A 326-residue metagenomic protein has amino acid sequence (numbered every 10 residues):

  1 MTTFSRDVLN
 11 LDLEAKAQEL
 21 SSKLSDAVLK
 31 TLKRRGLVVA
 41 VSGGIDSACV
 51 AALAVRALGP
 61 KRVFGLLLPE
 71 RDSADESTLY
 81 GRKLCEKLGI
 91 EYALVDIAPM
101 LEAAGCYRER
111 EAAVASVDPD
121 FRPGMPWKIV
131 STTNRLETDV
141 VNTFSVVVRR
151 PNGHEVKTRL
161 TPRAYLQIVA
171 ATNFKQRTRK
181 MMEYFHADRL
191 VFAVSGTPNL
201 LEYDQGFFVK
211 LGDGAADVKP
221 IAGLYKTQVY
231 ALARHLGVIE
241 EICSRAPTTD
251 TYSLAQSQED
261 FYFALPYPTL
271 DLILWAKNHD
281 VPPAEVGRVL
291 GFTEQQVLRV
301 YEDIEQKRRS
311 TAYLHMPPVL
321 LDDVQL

Functional and structural regions predicted by a protein language model:
M1-V39, C49, L53, K61-F64 (+2 more regions): ATP/NTP-dependent adenylation/nucleotidyl-transfer catalytic domains that generate, transfer, or process NMP-activated
G44: Conserved G/P- and acidic residue-centered "switch" motifs that form tight phosphate/ATP-binding loops in soluble
V50, S77-T78: Residues at alpha-helix caps and immediate loop-helix transition turns in enzyme cores, especially N- and C-cap
R56: Primarily recognizes the serine-hydrolase "nucleophile elbow" in alpha/beta-hydrolase and SGNH/GDSL folds
P69: Acidic, Mg2+-coordinating phosphoryl-transfer loop and its flanking beta/alpha structural elements, shared across
